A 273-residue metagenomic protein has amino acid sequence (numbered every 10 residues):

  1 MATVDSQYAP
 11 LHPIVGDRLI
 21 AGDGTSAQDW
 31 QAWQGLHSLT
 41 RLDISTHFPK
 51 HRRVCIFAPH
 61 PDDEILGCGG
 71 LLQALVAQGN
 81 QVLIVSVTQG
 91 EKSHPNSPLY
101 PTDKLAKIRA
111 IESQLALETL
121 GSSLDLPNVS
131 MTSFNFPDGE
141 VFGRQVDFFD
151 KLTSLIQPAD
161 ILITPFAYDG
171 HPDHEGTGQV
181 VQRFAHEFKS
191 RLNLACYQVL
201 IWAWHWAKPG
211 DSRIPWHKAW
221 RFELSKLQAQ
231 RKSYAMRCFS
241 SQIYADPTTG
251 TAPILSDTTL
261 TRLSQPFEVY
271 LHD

Functional and structural regions predicted by a protein language model:
A2-C196, Q230, Y234-C238, G250-R262 (+1 more regions): Active-site beta-strand->loop->alpha-helix modules in alpha/beta enzyme cores, enriched in Gly/His/Asp(Glu)
F136-D138, V199-I201, L224-K226: Active-site donor-binding loop signature of nucleotide-sugar glycosyltransferases
K189-R213: Short, flexible loop segments at boundaries between secondary-structure elements
W206-T251: A conserved mid-domain beta-alpha-beta active-site/ligand-binding segment of alpha/beta enzyme cores
F267-D273: Short beta-strand-to-coil "C-cap" segments at the C-terminal boundary of structured domains/repeats, marking
